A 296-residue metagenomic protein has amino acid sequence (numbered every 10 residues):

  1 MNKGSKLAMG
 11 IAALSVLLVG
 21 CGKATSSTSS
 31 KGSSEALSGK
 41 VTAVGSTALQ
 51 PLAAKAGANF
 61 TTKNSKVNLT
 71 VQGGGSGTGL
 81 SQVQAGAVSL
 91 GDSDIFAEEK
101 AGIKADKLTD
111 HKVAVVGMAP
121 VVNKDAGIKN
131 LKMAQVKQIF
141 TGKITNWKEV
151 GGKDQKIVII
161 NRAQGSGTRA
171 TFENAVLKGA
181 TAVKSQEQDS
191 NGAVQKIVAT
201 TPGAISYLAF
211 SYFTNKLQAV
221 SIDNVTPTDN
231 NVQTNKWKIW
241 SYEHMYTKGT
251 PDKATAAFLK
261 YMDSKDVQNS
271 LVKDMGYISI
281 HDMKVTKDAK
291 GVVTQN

Functional and structural regions predicted by a protein language model:
M1-I11: Bacterial N-terminal signal peptides that target proteins for export
G4, C21-N64, N68, G74-G77 (+4 more regions): Exported/periplasmic ABC-transporter solute-binding proteins
